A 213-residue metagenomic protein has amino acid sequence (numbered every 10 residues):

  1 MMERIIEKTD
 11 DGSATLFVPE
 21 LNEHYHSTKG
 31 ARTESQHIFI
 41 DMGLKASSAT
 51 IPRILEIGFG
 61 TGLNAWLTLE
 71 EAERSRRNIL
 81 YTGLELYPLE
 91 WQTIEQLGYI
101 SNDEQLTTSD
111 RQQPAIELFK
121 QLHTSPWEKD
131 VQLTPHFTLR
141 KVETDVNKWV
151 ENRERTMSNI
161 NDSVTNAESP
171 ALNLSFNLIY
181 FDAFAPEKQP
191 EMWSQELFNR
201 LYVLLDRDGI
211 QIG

Functional and structural regions predicted by a protein language model:
M1-P52, L69-D103: Rossmann-like AdoMet
E56: Class I SAM-dependent methyltransferase core
G62-W66: Glycine-rich SAM-binding Motif I of class I
L97-T156: S-adenosyl-L-methionine
L139, L174-A183: Short SAM/SAH-binding signature in class I
R153-T156, L172-L178: A short acidic, Gly/Pro-enriched loop at the edge of an enzyme's catalytic core that lines a small-molecule cofactor
L178, D208-G213: Conserved beta-strand signature within the Rossmann-like core of class I S-adenosyl-L-methionine
M192-R207: A short glycine-rich, Lys/Arg-flanked "PGG" loop and its adjoining helix->strand segment in the class I
